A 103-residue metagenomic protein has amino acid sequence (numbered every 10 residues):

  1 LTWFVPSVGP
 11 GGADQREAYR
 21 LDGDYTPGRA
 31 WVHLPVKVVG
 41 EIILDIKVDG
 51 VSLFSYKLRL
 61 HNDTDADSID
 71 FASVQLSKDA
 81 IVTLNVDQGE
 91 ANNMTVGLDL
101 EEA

Functional and structural regions predicted by a protein language model:
W3-D14, L58-D63: Extracellular beta-rich ligand/substrate-recognition surface
G12-K47, G97-E102: Beta-rich globular "head" domains
Y25, S77-A80: Surface-exposed loop/turn positions
W31-V32, V36-K78: Terminal beta-strand-rich extracellular "head" domains that mediate receptor/glycan or other ligand binding
L84-E90: Short beta-strand-plus-loop segments that form exposed binding edges in beta-rich domains
E90-G97: Extracellular carbohydrate recognition
